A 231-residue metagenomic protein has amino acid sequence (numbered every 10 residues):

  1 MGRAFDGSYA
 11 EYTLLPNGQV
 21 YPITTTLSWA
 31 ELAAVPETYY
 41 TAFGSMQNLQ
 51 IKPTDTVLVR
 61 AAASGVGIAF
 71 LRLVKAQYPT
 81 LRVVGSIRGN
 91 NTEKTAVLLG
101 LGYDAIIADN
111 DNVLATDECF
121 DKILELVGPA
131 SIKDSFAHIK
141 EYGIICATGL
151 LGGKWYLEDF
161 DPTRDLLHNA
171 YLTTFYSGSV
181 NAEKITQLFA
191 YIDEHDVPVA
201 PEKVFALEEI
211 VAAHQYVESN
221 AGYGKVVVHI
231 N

Functional and structural regions predicted by a protein language model:
M1-Y21, L49: Glycine-rich phosphate/adenylate-binding loop and adjacent beta-alpha elements of nucleotide- or dinucleotide-binding
A4, A130-E194, I230-N231: Glycine-rich phosphate-binding loop and adjacent beta-alpha segment of Rossmann(oid) nucleotide-cofactor-binding
S8-Y9, G89-V97, Y156-D161: Short, glycine/polar-rich helix-capping loops at beta-to-alpha or helix-loop-helix junctions that flank or form
L32-D111: Mid-domain Rossmann-like dinucleotide-binding core that forms the NAD(H)/NADP(H) cofactor-binding site
G44, V180-N231: C-terminal hydrophobic helical "lid"/dimerization subdomain of Rossmann-like NAD(P)H-dependent oxidoreductases
K52, Y78, K140, L167 (+1 more regions): Short conserved AdoMet
L114-I123: A short acidic, Gly/Pro-enriched loop at the edge of an enzyme's catalytic core that lines a small-molecule cofactor
I123-L124, C146: N-terminal Rossmann-like NAD(P) cofactor-binding module of classical short-chain dehydrogenase/reductase
